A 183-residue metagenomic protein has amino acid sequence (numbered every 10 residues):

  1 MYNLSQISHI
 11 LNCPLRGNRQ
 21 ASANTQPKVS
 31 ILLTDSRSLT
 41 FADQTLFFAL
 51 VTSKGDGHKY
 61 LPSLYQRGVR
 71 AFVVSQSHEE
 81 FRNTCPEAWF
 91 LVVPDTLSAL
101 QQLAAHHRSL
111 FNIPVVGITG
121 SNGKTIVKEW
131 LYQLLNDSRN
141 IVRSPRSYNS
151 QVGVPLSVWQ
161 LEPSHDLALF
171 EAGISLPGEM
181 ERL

Functional and structural regions predicted by a protein language model:
M1-Q102: N-terminal leader/targeting and accessory segments in enzymes
A99-L183: Phosphate-binding loop of NTP-binding sites
